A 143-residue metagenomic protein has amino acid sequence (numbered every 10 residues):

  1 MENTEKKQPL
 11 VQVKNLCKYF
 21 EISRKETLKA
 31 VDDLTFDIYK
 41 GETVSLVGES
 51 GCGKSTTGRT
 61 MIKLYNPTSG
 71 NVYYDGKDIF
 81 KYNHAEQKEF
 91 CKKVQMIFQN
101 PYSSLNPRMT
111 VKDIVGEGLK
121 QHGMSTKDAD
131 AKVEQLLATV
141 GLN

Functional and structural regions predicted by a protein language model:
M1-N143: ABC transporter nucleotide-binding domains
